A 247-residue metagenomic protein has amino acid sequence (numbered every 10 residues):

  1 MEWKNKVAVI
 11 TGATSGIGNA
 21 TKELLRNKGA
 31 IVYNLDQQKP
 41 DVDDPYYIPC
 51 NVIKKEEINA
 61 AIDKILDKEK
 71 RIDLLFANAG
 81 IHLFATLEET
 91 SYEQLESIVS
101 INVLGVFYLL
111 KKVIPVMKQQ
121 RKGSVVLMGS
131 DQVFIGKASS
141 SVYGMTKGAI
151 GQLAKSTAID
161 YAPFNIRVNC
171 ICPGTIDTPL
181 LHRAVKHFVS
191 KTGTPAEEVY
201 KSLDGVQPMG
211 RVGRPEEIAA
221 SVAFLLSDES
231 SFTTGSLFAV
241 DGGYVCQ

Functional and structural regions predicted by a protein language model:
T14-S15: Conserved glycine-rich cofactor-binding loop
T86-L87, Q94-V99, L203: Substrate-binding pocket helix/loop in short-chain dehydrogenase/reductase
E88, I135-S141, P163-F164, G210 (+1 more regions): Active-site loop immediately N-terminal to the catalytic Tyr-X3-Lys motif of short-chain dehydrogenase/reductase
L110, T146, A154: Active-site helix of classical SDR
S130: Residue(s) in the substrate-gating loop at a strand-loop-helix junction that position the organic substrate next
I135, A223, T234-Q247: Short C-terminal tail/terminal secondary-structure segment of NAD(P)H-dependent dehydrogenase/reductase domains
A162, R167, T233-G235: Short, small/polar-rich loop/turn modules that mediate ligand/substrate recognition or access, typified
